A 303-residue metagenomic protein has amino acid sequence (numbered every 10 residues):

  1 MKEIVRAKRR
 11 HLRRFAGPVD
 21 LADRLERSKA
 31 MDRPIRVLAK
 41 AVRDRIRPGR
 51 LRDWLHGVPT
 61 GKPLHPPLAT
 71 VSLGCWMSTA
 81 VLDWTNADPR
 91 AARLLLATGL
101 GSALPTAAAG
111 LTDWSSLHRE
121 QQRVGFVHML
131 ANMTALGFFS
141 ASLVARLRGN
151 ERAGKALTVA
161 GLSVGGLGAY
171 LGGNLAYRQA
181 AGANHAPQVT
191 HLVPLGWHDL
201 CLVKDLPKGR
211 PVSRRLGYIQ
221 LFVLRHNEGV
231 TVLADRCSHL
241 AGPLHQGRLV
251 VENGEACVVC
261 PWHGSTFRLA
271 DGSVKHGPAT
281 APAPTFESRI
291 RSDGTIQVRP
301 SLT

Functional and structural regions predicted by a protein language model:
M1-R236, L240-T303: Short amphipathic, positively biased membrane-proximal segments that drive organelle/inner-membrane targeting
